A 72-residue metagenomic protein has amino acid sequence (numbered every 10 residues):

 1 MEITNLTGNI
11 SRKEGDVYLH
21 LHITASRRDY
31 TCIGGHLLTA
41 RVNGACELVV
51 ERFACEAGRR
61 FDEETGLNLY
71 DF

Functional and structural regions predicted by a protein language model:
M1-L37: Mid-chain, well-packed structural core segment of small domains
G34-F72: Flexible glycine-rich active-site/ligand-binding loops centered on an Asp-His dyad
